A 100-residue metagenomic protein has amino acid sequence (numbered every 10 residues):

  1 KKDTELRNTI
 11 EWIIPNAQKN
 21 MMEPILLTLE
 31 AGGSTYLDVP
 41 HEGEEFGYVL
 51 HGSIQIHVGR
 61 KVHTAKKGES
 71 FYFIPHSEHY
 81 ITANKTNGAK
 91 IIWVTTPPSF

Functional and structural regions predicted by a protein language model:
K2-L37, V94-T95: A short glycine-rich, His/Asp/Glu-containing loop-to-beta-strand
N8, K66-K67, P75-F100: Ligand-binding loop in jelly-roll beta-barrel domains
I13, G59-P75: Short acidic-glycine-tyrosine-enriched beta hairpin
N20-M21, E42-G43, G88: Short acidic/glycine-enriched loop/turn segments that link adjacent beta-strands
T28-L29, V39-I56: Short, conserved beta-strand element in jelly-roll/cupin
T35-H41, T82-N84: Short histidine-centered beta-strand/loop micro-motifs that create catalytic or ligand/metal-coordination sites
F46, S53-Q55, V62, E78 (+1 more regions): Structural motif
